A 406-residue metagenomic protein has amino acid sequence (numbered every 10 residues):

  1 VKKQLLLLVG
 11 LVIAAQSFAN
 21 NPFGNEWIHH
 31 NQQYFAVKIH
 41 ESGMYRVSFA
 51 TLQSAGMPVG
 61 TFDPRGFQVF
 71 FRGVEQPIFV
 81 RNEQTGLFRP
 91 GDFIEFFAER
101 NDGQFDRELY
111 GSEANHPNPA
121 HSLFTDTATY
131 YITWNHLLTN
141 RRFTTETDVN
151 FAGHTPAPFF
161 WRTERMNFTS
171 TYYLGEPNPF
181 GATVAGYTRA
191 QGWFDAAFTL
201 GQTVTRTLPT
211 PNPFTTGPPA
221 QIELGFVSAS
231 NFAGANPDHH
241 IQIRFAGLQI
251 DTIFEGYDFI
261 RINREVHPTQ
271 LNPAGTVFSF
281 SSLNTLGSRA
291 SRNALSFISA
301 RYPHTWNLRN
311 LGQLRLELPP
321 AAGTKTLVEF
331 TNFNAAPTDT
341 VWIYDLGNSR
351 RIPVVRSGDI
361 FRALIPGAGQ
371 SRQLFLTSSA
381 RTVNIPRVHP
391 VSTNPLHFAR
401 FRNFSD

Functional and structural regions predicted by a protein language model:
Q4-I13: Sec-dependent N-terminal signal peptides
I13-A19: Sec/Tat signal peptide C-region and signal peptidase I cleavage site
N20-E41, A55-D406: Structured catalytic cores of large enzymes
M44-Y45: Ligand-binding face of N-terminal immunoglobulin V-set domains in extracellular IgSF glycoproteins
